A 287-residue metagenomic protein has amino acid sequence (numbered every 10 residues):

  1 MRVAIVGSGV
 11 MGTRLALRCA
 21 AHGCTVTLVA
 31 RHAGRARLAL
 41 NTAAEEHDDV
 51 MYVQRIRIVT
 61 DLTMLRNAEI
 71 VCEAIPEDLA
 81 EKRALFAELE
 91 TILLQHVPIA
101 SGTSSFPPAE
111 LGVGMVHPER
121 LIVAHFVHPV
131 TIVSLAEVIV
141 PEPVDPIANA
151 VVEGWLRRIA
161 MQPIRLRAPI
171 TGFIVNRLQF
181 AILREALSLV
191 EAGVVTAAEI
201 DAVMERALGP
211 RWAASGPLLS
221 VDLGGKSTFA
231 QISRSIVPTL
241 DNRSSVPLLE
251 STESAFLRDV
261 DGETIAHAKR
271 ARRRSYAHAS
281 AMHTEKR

Functional and structural regions predicted by a protein language model:
M1-E46, R57: NAD(P)+-binding Rossmann beta1-loop-alpha1 motif at the extreme N-terminus of oxidoreductases
H22, H117, L135-P169, F180-P210: Internal alpha-helical scaffold of NAD(P)-dependent oxidoreductase catalytic cores
H22-C24, R31, M161, A192 (+1 more regions): NAD(P)-dependent Rossmann-like dehydrogenase/reductase catalytic/cofactor-binding core
T27, A43, V175, Q179-L183: Structural/interface elements that position substrates and couple domains in central-metabolism enzymes
D48-R57, E119-R120, M161: A short helix-to-beta-strand connector/capping loop
Y52-A68: Short acidic low-complexity segments
I70, I75-V133: Rossmann-like NAD(P)(H) cofactor-binding subdomain of soluble oxidoreductases
